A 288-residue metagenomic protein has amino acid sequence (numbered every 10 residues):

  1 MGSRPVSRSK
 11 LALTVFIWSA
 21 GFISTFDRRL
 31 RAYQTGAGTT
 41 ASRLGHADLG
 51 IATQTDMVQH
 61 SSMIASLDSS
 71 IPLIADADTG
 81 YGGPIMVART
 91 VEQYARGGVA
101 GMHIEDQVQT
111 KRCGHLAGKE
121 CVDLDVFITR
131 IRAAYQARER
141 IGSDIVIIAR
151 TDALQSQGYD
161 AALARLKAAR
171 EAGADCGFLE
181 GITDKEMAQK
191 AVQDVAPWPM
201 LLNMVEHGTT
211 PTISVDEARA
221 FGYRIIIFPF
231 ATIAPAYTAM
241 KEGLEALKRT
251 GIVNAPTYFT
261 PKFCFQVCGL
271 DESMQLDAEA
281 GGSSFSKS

Functional and structural regions predicted by a protein language model:
M1-F228, A234-P235, E242-E245, E279-K287: Alpha/beta enzyme core
T232-S288: Extended, intrinsically disordered, low-complexity segments
